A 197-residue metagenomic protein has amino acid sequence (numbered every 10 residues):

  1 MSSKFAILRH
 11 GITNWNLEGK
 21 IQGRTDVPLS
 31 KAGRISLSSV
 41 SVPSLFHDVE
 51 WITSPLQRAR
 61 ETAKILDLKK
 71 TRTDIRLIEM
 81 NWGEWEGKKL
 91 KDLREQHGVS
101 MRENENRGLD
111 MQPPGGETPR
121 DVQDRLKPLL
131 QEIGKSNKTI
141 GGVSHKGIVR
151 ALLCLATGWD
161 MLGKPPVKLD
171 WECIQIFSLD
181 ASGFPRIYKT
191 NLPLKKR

Functional and structural regions predicted by a protein language model:
S3, L8-K70, Q96: Active-site-proximal alpha-helix that buttresses catalytic centers in soluble enzyme cores
F5, V49, S136-K146: Generic beta-sheet signal
T13, I148-V149: Short active-site segment of divalent metal-dependent hydrolases/proteases that encodes the spacing between
P28, K69-R76, D160-L169: Short hydrophobic/aromatic-enriched beta-strand-loop microsegments
T53-S54, D124, V143-S144: Short beta-strand scaffold positions
L66-L126: Phosphate-handling substructures
D160-R186: Domain-level recognition of soluble alpha/beta enzyme cores, biased toward histidine phosphatases/phosphomutases
Y188-R197: Acidic, His/Gly-rich catalytic cores of divalent-metal-dependent hydrolytic chemistry
